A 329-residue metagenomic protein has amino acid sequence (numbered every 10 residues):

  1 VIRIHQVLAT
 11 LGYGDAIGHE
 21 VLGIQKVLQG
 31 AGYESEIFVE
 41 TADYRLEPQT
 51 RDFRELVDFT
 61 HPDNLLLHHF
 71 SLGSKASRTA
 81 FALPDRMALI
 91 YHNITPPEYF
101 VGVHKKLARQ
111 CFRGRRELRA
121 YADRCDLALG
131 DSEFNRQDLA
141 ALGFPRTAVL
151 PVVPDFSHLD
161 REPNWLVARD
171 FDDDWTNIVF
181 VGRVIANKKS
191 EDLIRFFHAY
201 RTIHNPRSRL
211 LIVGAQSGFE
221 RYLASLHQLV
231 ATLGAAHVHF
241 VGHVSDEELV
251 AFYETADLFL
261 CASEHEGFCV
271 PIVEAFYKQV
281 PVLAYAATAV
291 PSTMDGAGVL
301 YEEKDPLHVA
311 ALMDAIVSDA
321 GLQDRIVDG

Functional and structural regions predicted by a protein language model:
E40-D43, R207-A224, G242: Glycosyltransferase donor-sugar binding loop
A122-W165: Donor nucleotide-sugar binding/catalytic pocket of nucleotide-sugar-dependent glycosyltransferases
L129, R169-K188, I194-F197, L211: Conserved donor-binding/catalytic core segment of Leloir-type glycosyltransferases
L223-E247: Nucleotide-activated donor-binding/catalytic signature segment of Leloir-type glycosyltransferases, i.e., the conserved
A251-A256: Short alpha-helical donor nucleotide-sugar binding micro-motif in glycosyltransferases
E264: Aromatic "clamp/platform" in nucleotide-sugar-dependent glycosyltransferases that forms part of the donor/acceptor
I272, P281-A284: Short hydrophobic beta-strand element within catalytic cores of glycosyltransferases and related nucleotide-activated
V299-L307, A315-G321: Conserved acidic donor-binding segment of nucleotide-sugar-dependent glycosyltransferases
